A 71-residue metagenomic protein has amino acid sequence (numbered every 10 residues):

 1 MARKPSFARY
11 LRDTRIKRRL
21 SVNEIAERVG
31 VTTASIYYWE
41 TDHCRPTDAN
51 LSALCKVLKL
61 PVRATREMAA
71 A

Functional and structural regions predicted by a protein language model:
M1-A2, R66-A71: Short intrinsically disordered terminal tails
M1-K17: A short, Lys/Arg-rich alpha-helix, primarily the initiator
R9, R19-L20, P46-A49: Residue-level signal for the short linker/turn that defines the boundary of a DNA-recognition helix
T14, R28, W39, M68: Residues in the recognition helix of alpha-helical DNA-binding motifs
R19-Y38: Short alpha-helical DNA-recognition segment
G30, T47-T65: DNA major-groove recognition helix of helix-turn-helix/homeodomain DNA-binding modules
